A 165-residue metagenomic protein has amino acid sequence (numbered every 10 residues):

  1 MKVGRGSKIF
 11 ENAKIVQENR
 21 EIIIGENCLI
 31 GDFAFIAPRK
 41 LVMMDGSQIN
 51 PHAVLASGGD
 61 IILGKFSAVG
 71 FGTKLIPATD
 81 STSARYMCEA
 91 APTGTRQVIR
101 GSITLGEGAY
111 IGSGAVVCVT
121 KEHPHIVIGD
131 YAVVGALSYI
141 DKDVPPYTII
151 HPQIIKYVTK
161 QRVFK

Functional and structural regions predicted by a protein language model:
M1, R5-S7: A transmembrane-helix-recognition feature enriched in membrane-embedded lipid enzymes and envelope glyco-/phospholipid
F10-I24, L29-I128, T148, Q153-V163: Flexible, glycine/small-residue-enriched loop-and-beta-strand segment within the central core of proteins
A132: Residue(s) in the substrate-gating loop at a strand-loop-helix junction that position the organic substrate next
K142: Short helix N-cap motif at coil->helix boundaries in the Bergerat
